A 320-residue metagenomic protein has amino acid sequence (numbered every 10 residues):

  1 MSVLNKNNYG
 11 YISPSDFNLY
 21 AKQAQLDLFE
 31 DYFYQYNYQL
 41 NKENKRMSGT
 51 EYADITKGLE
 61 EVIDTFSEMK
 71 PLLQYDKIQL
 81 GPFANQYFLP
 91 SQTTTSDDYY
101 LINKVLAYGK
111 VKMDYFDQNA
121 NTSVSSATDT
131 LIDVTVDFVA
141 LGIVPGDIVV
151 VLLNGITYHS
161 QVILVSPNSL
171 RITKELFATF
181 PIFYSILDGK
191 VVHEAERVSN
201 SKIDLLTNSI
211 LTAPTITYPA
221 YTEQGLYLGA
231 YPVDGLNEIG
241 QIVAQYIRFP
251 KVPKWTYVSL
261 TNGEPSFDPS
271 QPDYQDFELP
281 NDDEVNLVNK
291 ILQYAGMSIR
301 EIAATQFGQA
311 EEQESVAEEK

Functional and structural regions predicted by a protein language model:
M1-N119, V144-P145, L152, H159 (+3 more regions): Glycine-enriched, solvent-exposed interface loops adjoining structured elements
S126-P181: Extended, beta-strand-rich, solvent-exposed assembly scaffolds of outer structural proteins
